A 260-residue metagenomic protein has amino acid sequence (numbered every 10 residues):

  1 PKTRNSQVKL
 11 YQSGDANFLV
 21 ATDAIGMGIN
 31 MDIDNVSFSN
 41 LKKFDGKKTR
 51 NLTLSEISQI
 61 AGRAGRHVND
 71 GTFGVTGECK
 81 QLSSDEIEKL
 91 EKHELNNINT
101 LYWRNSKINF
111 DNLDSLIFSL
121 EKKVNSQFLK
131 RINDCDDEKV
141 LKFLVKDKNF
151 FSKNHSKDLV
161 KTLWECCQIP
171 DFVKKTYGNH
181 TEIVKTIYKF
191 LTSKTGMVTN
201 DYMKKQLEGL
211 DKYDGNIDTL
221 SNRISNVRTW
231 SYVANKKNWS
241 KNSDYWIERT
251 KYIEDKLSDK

Functional and structural regions predicted by a protein language model:
P1-K2, G74: Short, surface-exposed recognition loops or helix-turn segments adjacent to catalytic cores
K2-T22: Conserved helicase ATPase core of P-loop NTP-dependent helicases/translocases
Q12-G14, F18, M31-E94: Conserved segment of the helicase C-terminal RecA-like domain
D23, S55, Y252, K256: Short, well-structured alpha-helical interface segments that form or flank functional binding sites
G28: Short conserved active-site loop signatures built around small residues
E94-K236, N242-Y252, K256: Accessory helical-bundle/CTD segments and flexible terminal tails appended to RecA-like ATPase motors
D259-K260: Extended, Lys/Arg-enriched charged tracts that mediate electrostatic binding to polyanionic substrates
